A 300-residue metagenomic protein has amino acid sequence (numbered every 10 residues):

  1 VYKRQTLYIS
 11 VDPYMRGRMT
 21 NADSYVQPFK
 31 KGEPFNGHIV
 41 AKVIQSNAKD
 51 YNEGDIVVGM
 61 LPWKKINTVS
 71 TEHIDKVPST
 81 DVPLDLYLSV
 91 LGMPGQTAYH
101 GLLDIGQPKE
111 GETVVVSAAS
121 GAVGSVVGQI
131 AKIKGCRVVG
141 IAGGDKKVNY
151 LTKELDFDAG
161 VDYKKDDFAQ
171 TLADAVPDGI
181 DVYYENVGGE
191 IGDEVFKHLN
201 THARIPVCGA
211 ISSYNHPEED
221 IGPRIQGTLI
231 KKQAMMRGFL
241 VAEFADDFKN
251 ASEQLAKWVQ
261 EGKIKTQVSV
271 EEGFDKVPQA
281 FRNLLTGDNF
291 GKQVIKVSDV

Functional and structural regions predicted by a protein language model:
K3-V11, M19-W63: Glycine-rich beta-strand-centered segment in the early N-terminal region that forms part of a ligand/cofactor-binding
F35-K42, E53-A118: NAD(P)H dinucleotide-binding glycine-rich loop of Rossmann-like/cofactor-binding domains, especially the beta1-alpha1
V58, V115, V161, Y183-Y184: N-terminal Rossmann-like NAD(P) cofactor-binding module of classical short-chain dehydrogenase/reductase
K64-K65, G143-K153, F168, D220-Q226: Short, glycine/polar-rich helix-capping loops at beta-to-alpha or helix-loop-helix junctions that flank or form
L88-D166: Mid-domain Rossmann-like dinucleotide-binding core that forms the NAD(H)/NADP(H) cofactor-binding site
D167-D178: Short amphipathic alpha-helix with an adjacent loop that forms part of the alpha/beta core around
E190-I264, V297-V300: Glycine-rich phosphate-binding loop and adjacent beta-alpha segment of Rossmann(oid) nucleotide-cofactor-binding
E261-V270, P278-V300: C-terminal capping/lid region of NAD(P)-dependent oxidoreductase domains
